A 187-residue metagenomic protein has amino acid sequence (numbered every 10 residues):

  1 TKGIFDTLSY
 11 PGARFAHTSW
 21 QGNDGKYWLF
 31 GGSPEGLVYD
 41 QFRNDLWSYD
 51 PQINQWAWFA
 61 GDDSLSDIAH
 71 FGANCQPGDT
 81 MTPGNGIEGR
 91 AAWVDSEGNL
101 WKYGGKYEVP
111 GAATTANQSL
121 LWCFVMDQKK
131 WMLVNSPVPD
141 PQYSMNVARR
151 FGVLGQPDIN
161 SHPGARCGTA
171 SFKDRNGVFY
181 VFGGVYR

Functional and structural regions predicted by a protein language model:
T1-R187: Kelch-like beta-propeller repeat domains
